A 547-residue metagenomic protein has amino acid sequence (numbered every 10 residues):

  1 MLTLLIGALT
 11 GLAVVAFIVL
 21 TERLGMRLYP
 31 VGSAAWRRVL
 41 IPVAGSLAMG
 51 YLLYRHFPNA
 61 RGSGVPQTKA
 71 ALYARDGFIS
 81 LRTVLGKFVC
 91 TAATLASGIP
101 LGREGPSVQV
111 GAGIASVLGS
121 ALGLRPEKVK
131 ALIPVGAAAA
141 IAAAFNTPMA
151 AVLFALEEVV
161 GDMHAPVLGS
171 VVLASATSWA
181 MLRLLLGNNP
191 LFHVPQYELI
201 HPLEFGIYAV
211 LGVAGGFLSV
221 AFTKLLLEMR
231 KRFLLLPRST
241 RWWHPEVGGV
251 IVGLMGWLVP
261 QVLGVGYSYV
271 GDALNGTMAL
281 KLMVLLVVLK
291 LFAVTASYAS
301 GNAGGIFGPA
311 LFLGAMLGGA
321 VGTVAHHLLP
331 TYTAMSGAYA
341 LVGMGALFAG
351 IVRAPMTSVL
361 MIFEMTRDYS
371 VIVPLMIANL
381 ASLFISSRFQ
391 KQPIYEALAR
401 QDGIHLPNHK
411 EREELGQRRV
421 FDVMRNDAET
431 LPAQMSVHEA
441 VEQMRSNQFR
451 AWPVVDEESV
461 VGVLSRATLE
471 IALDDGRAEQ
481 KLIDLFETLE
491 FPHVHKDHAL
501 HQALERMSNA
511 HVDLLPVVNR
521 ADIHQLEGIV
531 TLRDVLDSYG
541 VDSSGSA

Functional and structural regions predicted by a protein language model:
M1-Q417, F421-D427, L431-Q443, F449-E457 (+3 more regions): Alpha-helical transmembrane segments and immediately membrane-proximal extracytoplasmic
L360, V461-L469, E527-V535: Short hydrophobic beta-strand motif reused across regulatory alpha/beta modules
L431-Q448, V454-D456, L473, H493-R520 (+1 more regions): The conserved cystathionine-beta-synthase
D474-Q480: Cytosolic, membrane-proximal regulatory domains of ion/volume homeostasis and mechanosensation machinery
L489: A conserved mid-domain beta-alpha-beta active-site/ligand-binding segment of alpha/beta enzyme cores
